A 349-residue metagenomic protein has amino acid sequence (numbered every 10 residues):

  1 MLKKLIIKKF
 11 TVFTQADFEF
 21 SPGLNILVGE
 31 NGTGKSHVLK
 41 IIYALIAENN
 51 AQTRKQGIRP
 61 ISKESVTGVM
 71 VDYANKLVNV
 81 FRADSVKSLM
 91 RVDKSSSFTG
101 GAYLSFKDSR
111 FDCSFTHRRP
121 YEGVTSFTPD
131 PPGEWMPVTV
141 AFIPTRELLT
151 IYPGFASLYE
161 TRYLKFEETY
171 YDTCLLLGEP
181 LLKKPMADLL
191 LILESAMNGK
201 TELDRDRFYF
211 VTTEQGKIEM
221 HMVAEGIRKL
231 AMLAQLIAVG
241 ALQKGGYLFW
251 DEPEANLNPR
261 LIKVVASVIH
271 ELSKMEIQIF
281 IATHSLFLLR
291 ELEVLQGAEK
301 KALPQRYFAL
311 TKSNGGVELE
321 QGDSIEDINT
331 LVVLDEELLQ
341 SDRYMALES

Functional and structural regions predicted by a protein language model:
M1-E48: Pre-Walker A-like glycine/lysine-rich segment at the N-terminus of P-loop NTPase domains
K4-I6, L45-L248, S313-S349: Phosphate-coordinating catalytic segments in nucleotide- and nucleic-acid-processing enzymes
T11-V12, G23-N25, G32-T33, R59 (+2 more regions): Short, solvent-exposed loop/turn segments at secondary-structure junctions
A16-P22, G240-Q243, E271: Phosphate-binding P-loop
L24-I26, V140, Y247, Q278-F280: Residue-level preference for the first positions of well-ordered beta-strands
D251-P253: Walker B catalytic acidic pair
V264-S349: C-terminal lobe/lid and adjacent interdomain/linker elements of RecA-like ASCE P-loop ATPase modules
